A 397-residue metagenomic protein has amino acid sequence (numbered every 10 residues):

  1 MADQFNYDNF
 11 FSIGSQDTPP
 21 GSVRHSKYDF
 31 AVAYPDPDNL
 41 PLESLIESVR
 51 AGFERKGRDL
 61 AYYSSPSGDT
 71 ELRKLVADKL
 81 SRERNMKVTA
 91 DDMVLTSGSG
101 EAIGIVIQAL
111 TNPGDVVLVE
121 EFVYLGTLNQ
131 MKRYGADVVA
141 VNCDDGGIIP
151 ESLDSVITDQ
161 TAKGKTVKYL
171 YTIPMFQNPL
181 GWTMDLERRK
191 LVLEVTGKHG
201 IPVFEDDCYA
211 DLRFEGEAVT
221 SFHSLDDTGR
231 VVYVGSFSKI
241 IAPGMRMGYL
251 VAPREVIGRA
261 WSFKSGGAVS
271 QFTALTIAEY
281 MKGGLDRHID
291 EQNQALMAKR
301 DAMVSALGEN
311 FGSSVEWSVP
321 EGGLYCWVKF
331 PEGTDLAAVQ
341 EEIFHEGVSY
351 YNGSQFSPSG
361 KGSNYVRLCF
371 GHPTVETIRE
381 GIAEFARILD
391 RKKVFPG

Functional and structural regions predicted by a protein language model:
M1, H345, S359-G397: PLP-dependent enzyme catalytic core of the Aspartate aminotransferase-like
D8-G98, M281, S349, K392 (+1 more regions): N-terminal small-domain helix-loop-helix segment of the aminotransferase-like
D59-G200, A210-T228, S265, L296 (+2 more regions): Conserved core of the PLP fold type I
D206: Glycine-centered flexible beta-alpha turn that most often forms the glycine-rich phosphate-binding loop
D227-Q294: Conserved core segment of the aminotransferase class I/II
V251, W327-K329, C369-G371: Short hydrophobic/aromatic beta-strand micro-patches that form the beta-sheet surface supporting nucleotide- or nucleic
M297-V304, E316-K329: Conserved glycine-rich beta-strand-loop-beta hairpin in the small C-terminal domain of fold type I
T334-V339, E376-E380: Short, conserved charged micro-motifs
